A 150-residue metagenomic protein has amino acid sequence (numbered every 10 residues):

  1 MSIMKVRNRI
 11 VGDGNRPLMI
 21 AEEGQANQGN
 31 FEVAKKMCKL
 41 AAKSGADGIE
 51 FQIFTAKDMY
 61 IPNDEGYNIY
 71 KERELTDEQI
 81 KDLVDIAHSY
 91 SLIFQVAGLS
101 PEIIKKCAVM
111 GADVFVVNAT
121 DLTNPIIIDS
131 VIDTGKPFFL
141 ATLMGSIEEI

Functional and structural regions predicted by a protein language model:
M1-A21: N-terminal amphipathic alpha-helix/helix-capping segment at the start of soluble metabolic enzymes
M19-A21, I49-F51, F94-A97, F115-V117 (+1 more regions): Hydrophobic faces of well-ordered beta-strands that scaffold small-molecule active sites in alpha/beta enzyme cores
E22, A41, C107, A141: Conserved, mostly hydrophobic/aromatic
G24-A26, Q52-A56, L99-P101, T120 (+1 more regions): Active-site beta-loop-alpha junctions enriched in small/polar residues
A26-L40, D77-E78: Glycine-rich anion/phosphate-binding loops
F31, E74-K81, I103, V117-G135 (+1 more regions): Active-site-adjacent beta->alpha loops and helix N-cap segments on the catalytic face of soluble alpha/beta enzymes
V33-F54, M110-G111: Catalytic domains of carbohydrate-active enzymes, especially glycoside hydrolases
S44-L75: Glycine-rich, proline-tolerant flexible connector loops at the mouths of alpha/beta enzymes
